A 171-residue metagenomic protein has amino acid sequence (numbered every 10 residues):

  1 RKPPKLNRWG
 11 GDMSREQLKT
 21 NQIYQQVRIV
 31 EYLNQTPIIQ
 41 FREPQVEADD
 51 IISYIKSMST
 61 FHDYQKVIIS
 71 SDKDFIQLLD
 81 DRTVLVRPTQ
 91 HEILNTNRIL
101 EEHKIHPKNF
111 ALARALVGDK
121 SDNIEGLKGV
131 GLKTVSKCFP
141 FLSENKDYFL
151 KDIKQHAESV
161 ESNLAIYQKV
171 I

Functional and structural regions predicted by a protein language model:
R1-I69, F75-I93: Noncatalytic, basic helical substrate-engagement surface that gates or grips nucleic-acid strands
G11-L18, T36-I39, S57, F61-D63 (+2 more regions): Non-catalytic nucleic-acid-binding/docking modules located in mid-to-C-terminal regions of nucleic-acid enzymes
K73-D74, K133: Alpha-helix/helix-capping structural signal
